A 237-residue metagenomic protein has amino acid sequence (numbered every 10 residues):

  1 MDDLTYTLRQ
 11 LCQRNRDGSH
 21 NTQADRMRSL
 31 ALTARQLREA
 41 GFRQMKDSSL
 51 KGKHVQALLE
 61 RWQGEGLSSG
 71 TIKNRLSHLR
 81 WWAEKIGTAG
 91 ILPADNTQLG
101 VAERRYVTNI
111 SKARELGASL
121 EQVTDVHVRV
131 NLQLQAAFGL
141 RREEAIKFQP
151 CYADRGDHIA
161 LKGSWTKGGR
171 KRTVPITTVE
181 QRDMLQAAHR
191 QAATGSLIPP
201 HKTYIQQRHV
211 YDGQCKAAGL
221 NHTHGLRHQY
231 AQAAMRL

Functional and structural regions predicted by a protein language model:
R9-R104: N-terminal core-binding DNA-recognition domain of tyrosine recombinases/integrases
T22, T71, K112, V123-T124 (+3 more regions): Residue-level marker of regulatory loop/turn positions in helix-turn-helix DNA-binding domains and in histidine
R26, H127-R129, R227-H228: Short, leucine-enriched amphipathic alpha-helices that occur as contiguous helical runs
G100-A118, G168-E180: DNA breakage-rejoining catalytic core of tyrosine-based enzymes
A113-R142: Basic, Lys/Arg- and aromatic-enriched nucleic-acid-binding interface segment
D125, P150-Y152, K162-T166, K171 (+2 more regions): Catalytic phosphate/metal-binding cores of nucleic-acid and nucleotide-processing enzymes, i.e., regions that mediate
K147-L185: Conserved tyrosine-mediated DNA breakage-rejoining catalytic core shared by Y-recombinases
T177-L237: Active-site/catalytic core of tyrosine-dependent DNA strand-transfer enzymes
